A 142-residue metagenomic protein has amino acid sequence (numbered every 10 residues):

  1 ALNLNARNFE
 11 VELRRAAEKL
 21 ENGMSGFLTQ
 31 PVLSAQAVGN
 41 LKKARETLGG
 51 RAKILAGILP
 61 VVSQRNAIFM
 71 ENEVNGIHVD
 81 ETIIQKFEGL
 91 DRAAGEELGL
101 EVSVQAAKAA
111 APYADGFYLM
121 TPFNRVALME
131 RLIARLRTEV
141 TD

Functional and structural regions predicted by a protein language model:
A1-A6, T47-A106, F123, R137-D142: Active-site pocket-lining/capping segments in soluble small-molecule metabolic enzymes
A1-N5, M24-T29: Surface-exposed cleft-lining segments at the edges of enzyme active sites
R7-N22: Active-site glycine-rich loop that binds ribose-phosphate moieties when present
R7-V11, P31-T47, N124-R135: Active-site-adjacent beta->alpha loops and helix N-cap segments on the catalytic face of soluble alpha/beta enzymes
K19, G23, A56, F117: Conserved, mostly hydrophobic/aromatic
N22, Q105-G116: A structural motif corresponding to the C-terminal end of an alpha-helix and its immediate exit/capping segment
S25-A35, E97, Y118-T121: Catalytic beta/alpha-barrel core
A109, G116-R135, E139: Active-site capping/gating regions of soluble enzymes
